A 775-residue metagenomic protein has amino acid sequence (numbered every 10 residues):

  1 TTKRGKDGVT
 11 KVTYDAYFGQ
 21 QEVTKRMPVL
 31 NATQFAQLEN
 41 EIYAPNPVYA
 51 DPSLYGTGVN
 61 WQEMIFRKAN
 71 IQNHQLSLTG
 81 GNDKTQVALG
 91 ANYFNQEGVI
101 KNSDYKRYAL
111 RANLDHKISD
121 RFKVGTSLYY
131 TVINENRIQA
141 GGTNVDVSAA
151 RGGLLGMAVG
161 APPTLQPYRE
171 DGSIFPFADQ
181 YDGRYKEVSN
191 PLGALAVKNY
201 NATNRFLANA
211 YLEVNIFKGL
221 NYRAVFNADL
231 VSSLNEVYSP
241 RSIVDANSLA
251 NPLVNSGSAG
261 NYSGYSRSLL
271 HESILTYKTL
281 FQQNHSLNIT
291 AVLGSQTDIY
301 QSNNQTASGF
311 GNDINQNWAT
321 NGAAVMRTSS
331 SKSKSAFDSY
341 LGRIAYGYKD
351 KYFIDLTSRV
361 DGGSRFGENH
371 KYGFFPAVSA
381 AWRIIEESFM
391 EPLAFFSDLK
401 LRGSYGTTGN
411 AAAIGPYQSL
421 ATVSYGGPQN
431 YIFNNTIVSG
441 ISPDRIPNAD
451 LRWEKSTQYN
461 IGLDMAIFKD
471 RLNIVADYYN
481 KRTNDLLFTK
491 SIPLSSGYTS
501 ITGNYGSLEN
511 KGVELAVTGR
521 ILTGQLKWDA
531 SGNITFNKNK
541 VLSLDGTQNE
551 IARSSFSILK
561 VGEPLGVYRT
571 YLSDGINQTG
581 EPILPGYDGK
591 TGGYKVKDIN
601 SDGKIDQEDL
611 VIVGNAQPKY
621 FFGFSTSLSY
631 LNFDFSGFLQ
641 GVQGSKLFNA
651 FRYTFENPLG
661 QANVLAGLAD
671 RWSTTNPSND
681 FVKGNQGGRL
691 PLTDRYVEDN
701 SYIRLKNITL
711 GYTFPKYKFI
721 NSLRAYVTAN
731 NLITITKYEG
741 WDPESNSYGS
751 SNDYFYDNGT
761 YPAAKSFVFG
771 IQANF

Functional and structural regions predicted by a protein language model:
R4-K101, Q139-N144, T164-N199, L212-N215 (+2 more regions): Residues embedded in well-ordered regular secondary structure
K11-G56, N304, Y417, G503 (+3 more regions): Conserved small-residue
N31, F624, A773: Aromatic-residue-lined binding/catalytic grooves and analogous aromatic/hydrophobic interfacial grooves in multimeric
A36, Y43, A69-Q72, R107-A109 (+7 more regions): Extracellular/periplasmic, surface-exposed regions of secreted and cell-surface proteins
A50-P52, Q62, V244-N247, A323 (+4 more regions): Extracytoplasmic gating/loop element in the C-terminal half of outer-membrane beta-barrel translocons and assembly
E135-A158, L526, L544-E550, K737-Y738: Low-complexity intrinsically disordered tracts that form flexible linkers/tails across taxa
N615-F648: Glycine-rich, aromatic-lined ligand/substrate-binding cores of catalytic and carbohydrate-binding domains
